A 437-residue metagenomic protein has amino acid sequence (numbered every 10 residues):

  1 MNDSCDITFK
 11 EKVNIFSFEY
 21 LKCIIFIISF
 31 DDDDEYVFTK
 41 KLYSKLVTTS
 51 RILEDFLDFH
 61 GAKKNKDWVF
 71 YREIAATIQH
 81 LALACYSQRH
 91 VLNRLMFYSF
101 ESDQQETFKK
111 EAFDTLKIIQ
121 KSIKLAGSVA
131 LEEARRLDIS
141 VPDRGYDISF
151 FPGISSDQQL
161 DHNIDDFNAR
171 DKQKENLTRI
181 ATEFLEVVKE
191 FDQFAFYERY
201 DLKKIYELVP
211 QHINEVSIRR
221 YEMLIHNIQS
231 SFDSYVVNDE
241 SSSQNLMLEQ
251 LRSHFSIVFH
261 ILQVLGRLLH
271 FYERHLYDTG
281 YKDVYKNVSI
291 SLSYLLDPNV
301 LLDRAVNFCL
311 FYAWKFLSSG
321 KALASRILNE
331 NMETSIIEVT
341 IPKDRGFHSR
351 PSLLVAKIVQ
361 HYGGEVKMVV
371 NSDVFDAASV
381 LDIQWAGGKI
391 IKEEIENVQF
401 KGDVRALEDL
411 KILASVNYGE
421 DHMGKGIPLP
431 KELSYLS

Functional and structural regions predicted by a protein language model:
M1-A324, G424-K425, E432-S437: Long, compositionally biased, glycine/small-hydrophobic-enriched stretches that function as flexible linkers, tethers
D233-V236, G266, K321, S325-L328 (+3 more regions): Signal for well-folded cores of large energy- and translation-related assemblies
V306, I341-G346: Short, surface-exposed loop/turn motifs that are enriched in glycine and acidic residues and include a nearby proline
E333-K343: Short amphipathic
R345-Y362, D373-E393, A406-Y418: Amphipathic alpha-helical interaction surfaces in cytosolic regulatory modules
E365-N371: Change to "...patches in solvent-exposed regions of secreted, membrane-anchored, or virion-exposed structural
E393-K401: Beta-strand/loop-dominated core regions that host nucleotide or nucleotide-derived cofactor-binding catalytic loops
A406-K425, P430-S437: C-terminal basic regulatory modules in eukaryotic proteins
